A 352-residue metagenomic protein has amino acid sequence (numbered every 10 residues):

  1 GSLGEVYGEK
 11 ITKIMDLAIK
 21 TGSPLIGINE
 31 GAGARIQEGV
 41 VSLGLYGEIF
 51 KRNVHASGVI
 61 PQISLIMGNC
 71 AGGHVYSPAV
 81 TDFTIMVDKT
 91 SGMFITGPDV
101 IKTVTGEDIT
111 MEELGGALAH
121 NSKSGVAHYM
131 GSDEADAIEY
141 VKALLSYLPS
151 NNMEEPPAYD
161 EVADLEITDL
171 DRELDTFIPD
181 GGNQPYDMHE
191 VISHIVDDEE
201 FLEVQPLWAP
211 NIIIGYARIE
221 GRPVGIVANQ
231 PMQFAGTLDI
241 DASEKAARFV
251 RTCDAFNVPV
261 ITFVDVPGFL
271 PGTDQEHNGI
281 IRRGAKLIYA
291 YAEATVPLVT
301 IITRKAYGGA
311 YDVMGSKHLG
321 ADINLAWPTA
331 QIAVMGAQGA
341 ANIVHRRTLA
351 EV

Functional and structural regions predicted by a protein language model:
G1-V352: Ligand-binding clefts of soluble mixed alpha/beta catalytic domains
